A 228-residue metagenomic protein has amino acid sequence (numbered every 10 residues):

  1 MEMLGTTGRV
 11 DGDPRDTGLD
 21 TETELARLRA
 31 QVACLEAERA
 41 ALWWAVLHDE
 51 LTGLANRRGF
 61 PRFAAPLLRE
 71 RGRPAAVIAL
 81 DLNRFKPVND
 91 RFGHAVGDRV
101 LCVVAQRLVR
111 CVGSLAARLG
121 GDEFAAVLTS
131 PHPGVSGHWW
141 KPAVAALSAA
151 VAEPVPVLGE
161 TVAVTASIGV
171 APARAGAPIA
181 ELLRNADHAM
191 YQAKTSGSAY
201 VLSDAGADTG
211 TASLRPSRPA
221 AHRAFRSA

Functional and structural regions predicted by a protein language model:
E2-E50, R58-L68, R218: Signal-transducing coiled-coil linker helices
W43-R62, L80-H94, C102: Conserved nucleotide-binding and Mg2+-coordinating catalytic segments in signaling enzymes
F85, V104, F124, I168: Hydrophobic framework residues that shape the active-site pocket of cyclic nucleotide turnover catalytic cores
V100, A125-L147: Short helix/loop segment flanking the catalytic signature motif in cyclic-nucleotide metabolism enzymes
A105-V109, H138-V157: Alpha-helical scaffold within the catalytic cores of cyclic-nucleotide enzymes
A105-V135: Conserved helix-loop-beta segment at the catalytic/binding core of cyclic-nucleotide signaling proteins
A117-R118, S136, V151-A166: Catalytic core regions of nucleotide second-messenger enzymes
E160-T161, S167-A228: Cyclic nucleotide signaling catalytic output domains
